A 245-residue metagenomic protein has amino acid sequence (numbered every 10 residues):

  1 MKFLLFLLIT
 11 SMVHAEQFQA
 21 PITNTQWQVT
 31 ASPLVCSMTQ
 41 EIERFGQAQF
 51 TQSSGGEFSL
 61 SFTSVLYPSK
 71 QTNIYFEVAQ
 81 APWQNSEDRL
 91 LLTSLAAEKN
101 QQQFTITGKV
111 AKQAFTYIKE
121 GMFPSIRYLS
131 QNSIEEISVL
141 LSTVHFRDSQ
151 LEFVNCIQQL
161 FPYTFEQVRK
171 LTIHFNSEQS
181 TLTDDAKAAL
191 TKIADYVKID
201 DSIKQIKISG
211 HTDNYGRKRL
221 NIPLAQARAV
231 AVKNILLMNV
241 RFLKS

Functional and structural regions predicted by a protein language model:
K2-M12: Sec-dependent N-terminal signal peptides
E16-N73: An ectodomain-focused feature that recognizes extracytoplasmic/extracellular
S61-T93: Extended low-complexity, serine/threonine- and proline-enriched intrinsically disordered segments
Q102-T105, F175-T183, K218-I222: Second-shell loop/turn segments in exported
Q103-K119: Short, solvent-exposed, Trp/other aromatic-anchored flexible loops in extracytoplasmic proteins
Q113, D185-K192, P223, A227 (+1 more regions): Extracytoplasmic/secreted proteins, especially bacterial periplasmic and envelope-associated proteins
F123-K204: Periplasmic peptidoglycan-binding/tethering modules of Gram-negative envelope proteins
T212-S245: Periplasmic OmpA-like peptidoglycan-binding domain that tethers envelope proteins to the cell wall
